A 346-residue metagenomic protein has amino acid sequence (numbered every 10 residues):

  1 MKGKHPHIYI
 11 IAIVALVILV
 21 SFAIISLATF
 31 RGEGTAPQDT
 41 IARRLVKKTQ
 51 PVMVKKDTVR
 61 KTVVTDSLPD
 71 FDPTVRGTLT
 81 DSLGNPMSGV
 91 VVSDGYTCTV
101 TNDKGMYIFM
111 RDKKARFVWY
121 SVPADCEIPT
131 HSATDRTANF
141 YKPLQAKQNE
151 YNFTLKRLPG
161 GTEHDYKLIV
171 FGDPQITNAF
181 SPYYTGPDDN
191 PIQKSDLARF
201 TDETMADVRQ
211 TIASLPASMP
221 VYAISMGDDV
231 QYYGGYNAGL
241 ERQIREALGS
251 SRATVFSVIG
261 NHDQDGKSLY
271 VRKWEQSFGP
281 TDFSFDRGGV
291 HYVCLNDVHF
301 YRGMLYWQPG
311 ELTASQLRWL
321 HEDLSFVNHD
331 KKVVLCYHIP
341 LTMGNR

Functional and structural regions predicted by a protein language model:
K2-L16: N-terminal Sec-pathway targeting helices
F30, A42-K56, T65-T74, E127-G234: N-terminal active-site segment of His-dependent metallophosphoesterases
P73-R76, D81-Y96: Short, ordered, surface-exposed loop/turn motifs in non-cytosolic proteins
V90, Y96-M110: Short, acidic Ser/Thr/Gly-rich low-complexity loop/linker segments typical of extracellular and cell-surface proteins
I108-W119: Short Pro-Gly-centered beta-turn/loop motif in secreted/extracellular proteins
P123-S132, A138-K147, G234-V327: Extended active-site neighborhood of metal-dependent phosphoesterases/phosphodiesterases
V170-G172, Y222-D228, V255-N261, L295 (+1 more regions): Active-site neighborhood of phospho(di)ester-bond hydrolases with catalytic His/Asp-centered motifs
A206-Y222, S250, H291, L305-R346: His/acidic metal-ligating clusters that form di-metal
